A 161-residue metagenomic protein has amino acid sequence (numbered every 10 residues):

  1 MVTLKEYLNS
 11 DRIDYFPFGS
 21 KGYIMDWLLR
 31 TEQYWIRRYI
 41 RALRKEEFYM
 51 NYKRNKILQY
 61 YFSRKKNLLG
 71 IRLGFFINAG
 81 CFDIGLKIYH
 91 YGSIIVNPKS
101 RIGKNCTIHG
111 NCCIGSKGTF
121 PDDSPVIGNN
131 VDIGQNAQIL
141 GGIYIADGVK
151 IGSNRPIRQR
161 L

Functional and structural regions predicted by a protein language model:
M1-L73: Terminal amphipathic alpha-helical/low-complexity segments used for targeting or macromolecular assembly
L58-K99, N105: Short linear elements at protein peripheries
I84-G85, Y89-P98, G103-K104, H109-G110 (+8 more regions): Left-handed beta-helix
